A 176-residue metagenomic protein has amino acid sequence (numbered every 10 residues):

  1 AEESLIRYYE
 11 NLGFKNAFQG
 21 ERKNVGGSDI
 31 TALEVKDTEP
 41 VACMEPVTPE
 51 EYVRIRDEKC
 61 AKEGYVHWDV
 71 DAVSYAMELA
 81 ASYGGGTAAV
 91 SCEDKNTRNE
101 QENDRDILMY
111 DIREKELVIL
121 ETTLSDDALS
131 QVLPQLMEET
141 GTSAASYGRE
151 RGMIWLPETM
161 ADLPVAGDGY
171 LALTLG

Functional and structural regions predicted by a protein language model:
A1-E2: Helix N-cap/beta->alpha junction signal
R7-D37, D111-E114, L120-G176: Active-site/acyl-donor-binding loops of N-acyltransferases
K15-D127: Amide-forming acyltransferase catalytic core, primarily the GNAT-like/NAT-type and related acyltransferase folds
